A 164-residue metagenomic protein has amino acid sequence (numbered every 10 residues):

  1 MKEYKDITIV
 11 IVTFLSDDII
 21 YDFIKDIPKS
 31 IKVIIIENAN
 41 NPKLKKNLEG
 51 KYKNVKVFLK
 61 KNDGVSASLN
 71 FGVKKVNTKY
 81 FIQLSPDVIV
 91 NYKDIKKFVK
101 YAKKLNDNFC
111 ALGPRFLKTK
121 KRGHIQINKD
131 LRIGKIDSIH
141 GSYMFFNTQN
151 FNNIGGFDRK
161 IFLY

Functional and structural regions predicted by a protein language model:
T13-K29: Short, well-formed alpha-helical segments that are part of the catalytic scaffolds of diverse glycosyltransferases
I24-F58: Acidic donor-binding segment of Leloir-type glycosyltransferases
K60-V76: Glycine-rich, basic loop-to-helix element that forms the pyrophosphate-binding segment of sugar-nucleotide handling
F81: Short aromatic/hydrophobic "clamp" motif used to bind/position activated sugar donors
Y92-H124: Conserved donor NDP-sugar-binding/catalytic core segment of glycosyltransferases
K129-F146, F162-Y164: A recurrent flexible, glycine/aromatic-enriched loop bordering the glycosyltransferase active site that acts as
Y143-G155: Conserved nucleotide-sugar donor-binding and metal-coordinating catalytic region shared by glycosyltransferases
N152-Y164: Donor nucleotide-sugar recognition loop
